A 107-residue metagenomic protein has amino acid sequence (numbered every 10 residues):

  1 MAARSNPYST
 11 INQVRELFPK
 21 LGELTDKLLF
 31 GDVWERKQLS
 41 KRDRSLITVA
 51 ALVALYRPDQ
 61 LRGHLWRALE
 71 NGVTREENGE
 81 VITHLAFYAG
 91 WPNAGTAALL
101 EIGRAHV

Functional and structural regions predicted by a protein language model:
M1-R42, L55, G63-E70, A94-R104: Acidic, glycine/proline-rich low-complexity segments that act as flexible tails and inter-domain linkers
R44-L52, L61, V81-I82: Short, structured motif recognition centered on aromatic/hydrophobic residues
A51-P58, A89-G90: Short alpha-helix boundary/capping elements
W66, G79-T83: Beta-strand segments within the central parallel beta-sheet cores of soluble alpha/beta enzyme folds
V73, E77: Winged helix-turn-helix DNA-binding recognition segment
H84-P92: Substrate/cofactor-recognition hotspot
